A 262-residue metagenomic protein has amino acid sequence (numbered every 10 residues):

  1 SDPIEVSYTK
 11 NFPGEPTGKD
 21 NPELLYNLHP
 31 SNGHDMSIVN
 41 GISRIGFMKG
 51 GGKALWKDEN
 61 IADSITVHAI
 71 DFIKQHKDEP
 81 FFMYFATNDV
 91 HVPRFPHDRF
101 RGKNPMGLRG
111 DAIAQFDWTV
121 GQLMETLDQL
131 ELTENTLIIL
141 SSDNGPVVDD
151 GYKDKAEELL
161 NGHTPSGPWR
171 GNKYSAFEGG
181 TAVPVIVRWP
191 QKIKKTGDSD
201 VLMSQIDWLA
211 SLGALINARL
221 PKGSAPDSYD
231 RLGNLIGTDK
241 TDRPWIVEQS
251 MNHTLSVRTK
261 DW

Functional and structural regions predicted by a protein language model:
S1-F47, V147-V183: Core domains of carbohydrate- and sulfate-ester-processing enzymes
L24-H91: Anion-binding catalytic surfaces of enzymes that hydrolyze or transfer phosphate/sulfate esters
S43-A54, D98-K103, R188-I193: Short glycine/proline-rich turn/loop motifs
G51-D63, G102-Q115: The substrate-binding groove and active-site-proximal loops of carbohydrate-active enzymes, especially glycoside
V67-D111, V147-V148, D154: Active-site His/acidic residue clusters
H76-M83, L132-I138, A182-V183, T241-P244 (+1 more regions): Loop/turn elements at helix/coil->beta-strand transitions in domains of secreted/extracellular proteins
D117-K153: Metal-dependent active-site segment of extracytoplasmic phospho-/sulfohydrolases and closely related
P146-E178, K192-W262: C-terminal cap/loop subdomain of S1 sulfatases and analogous C-terminal strand-loop tails that border
